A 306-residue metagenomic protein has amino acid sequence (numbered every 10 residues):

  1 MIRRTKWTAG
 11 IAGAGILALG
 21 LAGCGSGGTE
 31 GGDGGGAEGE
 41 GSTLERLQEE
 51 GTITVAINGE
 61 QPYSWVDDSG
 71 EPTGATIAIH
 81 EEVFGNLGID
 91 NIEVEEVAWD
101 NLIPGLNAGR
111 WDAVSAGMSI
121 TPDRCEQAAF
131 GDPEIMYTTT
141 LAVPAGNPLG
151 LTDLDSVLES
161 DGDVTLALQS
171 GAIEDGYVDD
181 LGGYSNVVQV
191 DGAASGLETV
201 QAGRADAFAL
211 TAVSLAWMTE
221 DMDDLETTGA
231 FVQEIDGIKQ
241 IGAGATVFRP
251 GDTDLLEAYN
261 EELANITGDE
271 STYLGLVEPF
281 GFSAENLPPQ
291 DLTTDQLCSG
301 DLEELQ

Functional and structural regions predicted by a protein language model:
A18-G23: C-terminal motif of bacterial Sec signal peptides marking the signal peptidase cleavage site
G25, I77-N86, N147, A172 (+1 more regions): Extended ligand-binding regions for polar small-molecule ligands
S26, E38, I173-G182, N186 (+1 more regions): Ligand-binding clefts/hinges and TM-proximal coupling segments of bilobed small-molecule sensing domains
G36-G117: Extracytoplasmic small-molecule ligand-binding "clamshell" domains of the periplasmic binding protein/Venus flytrap
T54-P62, P72-D90, S119, T138-E198 (+1 more regions): Bilobed "Venus flytrap"/periplasmic-binding protein-like clamshell domains and structurally analogous long
E81, I92-V157: Acidic, polar ligand-binding/catalytic clefts
M118-E126, D179-D180, D206-Q240: A ligand-binding cleft/hinge motif common to bilobed small-molecule-binding domains
M136-A142, D221-L263, S283-E303: Periplasmic-binding protein-like
